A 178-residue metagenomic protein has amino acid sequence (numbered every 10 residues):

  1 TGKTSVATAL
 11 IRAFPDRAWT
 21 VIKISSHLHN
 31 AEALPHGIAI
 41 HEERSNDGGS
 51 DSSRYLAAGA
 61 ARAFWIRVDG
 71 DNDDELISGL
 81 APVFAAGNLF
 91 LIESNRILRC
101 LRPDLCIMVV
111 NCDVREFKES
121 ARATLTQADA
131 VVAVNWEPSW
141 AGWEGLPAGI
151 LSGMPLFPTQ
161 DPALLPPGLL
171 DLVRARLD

Functional and structural regions predicted by a protein language model:
K3: Conserved lysine of the Walker
T8-V68: N-terminal phosphate/diphosphate-binding loop that engages ATP/GTP or pyrophosphate donors across diverse enzyme folds
E32-P35, L76, R102: Short, well-ordered secondary-structure micro-motifs
I40-E43, R67-N72, F84-A86, I107-C112: Short, flexible loop segments at the rims of nucleotide/cofactor-binding pockets, characterized by
G48-G49, D74, K118: Structural motif corresponding to alpha-helix initiation and N-cap regions
W65-L98: Phosphate-binding/switch loop-helix module in NTP-utilizing enzymes
L76-A81, L165-L177: Generic hydrophobic alpha-helical segments
A86-L89, S94-L172: Conserved catalytic-core segment of NTP-binding enzymes
